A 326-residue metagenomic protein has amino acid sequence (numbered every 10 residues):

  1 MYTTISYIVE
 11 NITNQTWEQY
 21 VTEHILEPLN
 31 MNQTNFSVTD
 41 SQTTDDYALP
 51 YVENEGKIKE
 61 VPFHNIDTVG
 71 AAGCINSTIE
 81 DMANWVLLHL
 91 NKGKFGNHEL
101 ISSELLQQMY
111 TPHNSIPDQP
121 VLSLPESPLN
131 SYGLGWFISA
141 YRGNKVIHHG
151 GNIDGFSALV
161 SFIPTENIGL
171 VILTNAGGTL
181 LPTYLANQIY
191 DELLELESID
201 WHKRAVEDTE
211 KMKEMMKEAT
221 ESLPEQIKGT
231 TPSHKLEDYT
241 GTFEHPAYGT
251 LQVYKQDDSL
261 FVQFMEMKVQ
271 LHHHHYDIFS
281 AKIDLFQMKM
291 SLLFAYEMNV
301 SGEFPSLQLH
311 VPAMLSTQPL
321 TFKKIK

Functional and structural regions predicted by a protein language model:
M1-S6: Well-ordered alpha-helical segments within folded domains of soluble proteins
E10-E23, E27, P62-K326: Catalytic loop of the DD-peptidase/beta-lactamase superfamily, centered on the K-T-G motif and neighboring
E27-Q33: Short helix- or helix-capping micro-motifs that position conserved polar/aromatic residues at function-defining sites
M31, E53-N54, L88: Glycine-rich, acidic and aromatic/proline-enriched surface loops and short helix-turn segments that act as binding
F36-S37, H98: Short, hydrophobic secondary-structure boundary micro-motifs
S37-D45: Short, solvent-exposed turn/loop segments enriched in Gly/Ser/Thr/Pro and often Arg
D46-Y47, V52-E55, N76, M109: N-terminal low-complexity, intrinsically disordered tails enriched in Ser/Pro/Gly and acidic/polar residues
G56-E60: Tryptophan-centered short beta-strand motifs
